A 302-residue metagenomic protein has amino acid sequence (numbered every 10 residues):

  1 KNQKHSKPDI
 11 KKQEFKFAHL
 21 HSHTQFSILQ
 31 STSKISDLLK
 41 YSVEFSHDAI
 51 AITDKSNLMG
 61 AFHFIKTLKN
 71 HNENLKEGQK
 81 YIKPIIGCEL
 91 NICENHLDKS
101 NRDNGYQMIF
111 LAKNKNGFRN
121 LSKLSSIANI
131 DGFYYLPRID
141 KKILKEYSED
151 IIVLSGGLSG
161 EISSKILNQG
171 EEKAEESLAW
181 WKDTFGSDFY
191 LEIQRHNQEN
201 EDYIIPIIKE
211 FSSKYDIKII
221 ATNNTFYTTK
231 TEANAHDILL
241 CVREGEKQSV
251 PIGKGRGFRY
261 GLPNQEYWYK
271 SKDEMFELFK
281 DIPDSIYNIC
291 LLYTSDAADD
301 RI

Functional and structural regions predicted by a protein language model:
K1-S295, R301: Phosphodiester-processing cores and adjacent nucleic acid-binding clamps
